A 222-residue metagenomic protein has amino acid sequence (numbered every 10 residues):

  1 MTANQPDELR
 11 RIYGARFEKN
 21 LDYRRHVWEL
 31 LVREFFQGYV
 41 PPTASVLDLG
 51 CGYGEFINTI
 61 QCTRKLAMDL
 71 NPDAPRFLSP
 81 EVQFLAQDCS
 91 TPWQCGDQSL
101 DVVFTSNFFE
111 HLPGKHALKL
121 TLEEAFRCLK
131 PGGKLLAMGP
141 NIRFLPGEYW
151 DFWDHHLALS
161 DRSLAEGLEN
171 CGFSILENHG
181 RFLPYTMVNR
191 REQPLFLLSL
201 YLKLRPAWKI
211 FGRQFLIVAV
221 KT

Functional and structural regions predicted by a protein language model:
M1-G96, V102-S106, L122: Conserved N-terminal segment of class I S-adenosyl-L-methionine
P41, L112-P113, L129-P131: Helix-to-beta-strand junctions that scaffold the AdoMet/dcAdoMet cofactor pocket in Class I SAM-dependent enzymes
F84, E166, E177-T222: A C-terminal cap/extension of S-adenosyl-L-methionine-dependent methyltransferases that defines the acceptor-substrate
V102-H116: A short SAM/SAH-binding and catalytic strip from SAM-dependent methyltransferases
K119-P131: A short glycine-rich, Lys/Arg-flanked "PGG" loop and its adjoining helix->strand segment in the class I
G133-G139: Conserved beta-strand signature within the Rossmann-like core of class I S-adenosyl-L-methionine
P140-L145, R181-P184: Short "lid" loop at the C-terminus of a central beta-strand within the Rossmann-like core of SAM-dependent
E148-S163: Acceptor-substrate binding/catalytic loop of class I
